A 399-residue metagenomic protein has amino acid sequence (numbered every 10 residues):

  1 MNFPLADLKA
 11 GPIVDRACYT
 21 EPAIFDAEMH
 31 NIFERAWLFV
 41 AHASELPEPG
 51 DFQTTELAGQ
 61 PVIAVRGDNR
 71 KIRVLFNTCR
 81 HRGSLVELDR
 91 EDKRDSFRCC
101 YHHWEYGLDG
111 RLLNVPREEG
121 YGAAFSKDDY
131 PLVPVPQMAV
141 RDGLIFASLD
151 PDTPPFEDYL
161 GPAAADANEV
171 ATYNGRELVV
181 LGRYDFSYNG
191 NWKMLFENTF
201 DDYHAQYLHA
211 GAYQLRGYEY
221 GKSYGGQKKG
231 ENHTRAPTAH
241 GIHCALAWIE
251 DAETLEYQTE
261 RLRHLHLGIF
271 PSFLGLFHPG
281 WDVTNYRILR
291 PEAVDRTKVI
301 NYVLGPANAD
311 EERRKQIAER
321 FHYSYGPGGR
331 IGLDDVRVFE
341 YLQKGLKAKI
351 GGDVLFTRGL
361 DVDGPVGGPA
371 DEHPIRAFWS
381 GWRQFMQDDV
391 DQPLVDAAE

Functional and structural regions predicted by a protein language model:
M1-N31, A36-L38, H42, K127-Y173: Replace "small metal-dependent catalytic modules" with "small catalytic or cofactor-binding modules
P22, H42-G50, E399: Short secondary-structure junction/hinge motifs that connect adjacent elements
F33-W37, S84, H204: Generic structural signal for secondary-structure transition and capping sites
R35-P47, R117-Y121, L267-F273: Short Pro/Gly-enriched beta-strand edge/turn motifs at strand-loop
A41-L46, S126-D128, H264-H266, Y302: Short linear motifs in intrinsically disordered
E45-P151, P155-A165: Rieske [2Fe-2S] iron-sulfur-binding domain
K71, Q137-A139, L144-E399: C-terminal catalytic domain of Rieske-type non-heme iron oxygenases
